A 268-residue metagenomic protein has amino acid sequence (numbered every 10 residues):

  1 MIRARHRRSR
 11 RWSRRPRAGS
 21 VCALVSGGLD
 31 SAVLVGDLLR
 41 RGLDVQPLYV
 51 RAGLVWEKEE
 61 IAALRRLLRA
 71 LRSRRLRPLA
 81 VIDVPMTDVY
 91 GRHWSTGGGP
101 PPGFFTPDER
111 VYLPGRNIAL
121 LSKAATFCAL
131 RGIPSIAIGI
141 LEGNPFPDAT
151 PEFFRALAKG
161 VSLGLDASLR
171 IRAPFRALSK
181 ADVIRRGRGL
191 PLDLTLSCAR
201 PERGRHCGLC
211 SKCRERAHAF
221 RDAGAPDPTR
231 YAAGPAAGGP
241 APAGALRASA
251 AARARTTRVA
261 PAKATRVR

Functional and structural regions predicted by a protein language model:
I2-L190, R247, T256-V259, R266: ATP-dependent adenylation/nucleotidyltransferase module used to activate substrates
D30-A32, G143, K212-E215, P228: Short, electropositive, low-hydrophobicity segments enriched in small/polar residues
M86-Y90, G204, A219: Active-site/binding-pocket entry motifs
F104-F105, L190-L196, E215-R221: A polyampholytic, Gly/Pro-enriched intrinsically disordered region
S122, L196-H218: Local cysteine-cluster metal-coordination motifs and their immediate loop/turn environment, predominantly Fe-S cluster
I136, R200-H206, A225-A233: Charge-dense, low-complexity polyampholytic segments
R214-R221, A225-V259, R266-R268: Short Fe-S-cluster ligation motifs
